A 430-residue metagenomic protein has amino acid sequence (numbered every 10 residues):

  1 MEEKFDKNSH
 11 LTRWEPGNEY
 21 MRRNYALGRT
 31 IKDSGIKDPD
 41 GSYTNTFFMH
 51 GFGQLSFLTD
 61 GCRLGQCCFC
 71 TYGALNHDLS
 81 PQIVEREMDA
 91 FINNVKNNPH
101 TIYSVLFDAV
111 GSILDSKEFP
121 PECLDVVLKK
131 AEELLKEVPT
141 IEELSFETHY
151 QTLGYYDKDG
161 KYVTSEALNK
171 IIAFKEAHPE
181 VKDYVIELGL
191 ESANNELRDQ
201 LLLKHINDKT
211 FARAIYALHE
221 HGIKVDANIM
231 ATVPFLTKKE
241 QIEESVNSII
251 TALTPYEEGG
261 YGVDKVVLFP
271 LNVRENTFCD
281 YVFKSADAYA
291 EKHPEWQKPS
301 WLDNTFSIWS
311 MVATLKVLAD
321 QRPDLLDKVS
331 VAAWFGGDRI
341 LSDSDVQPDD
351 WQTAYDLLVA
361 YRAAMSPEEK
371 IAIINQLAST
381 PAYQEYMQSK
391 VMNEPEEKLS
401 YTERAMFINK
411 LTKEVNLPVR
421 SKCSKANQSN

Functional and structural regions predicted by a protein language model:
E2-A26, G262, P270-N430: Auxiliary Fe-S-binding modules of radical SAM enzymes
E2-P16, I113-A177, V391-Q428: Basic, amphipathic N-terminal segments that precede the first structured/catalytic domain
K32-I36, G160, T164-E180, N195-I215 (+4 more regions): Extended, folded domain segments that form the structural surfaces/walls around functional sites
D33, D38-R86: Canonical Radical SAM [4Fe-4S] cluster-binding loop centered on the CxxxCxxC motif and its immediate flanking residues
T71-E87, F91, N98-E122, L134-K161 (+3 more regions): Core AdoMet radical
I92-H100, A131-P139, L168-D183, I215-G222 (+2 more regions): Acidic (Asp/Glu)-rich catalytic clusters
P121-E132, G160-E176, D183, T237-V263 (+2 more regions): Short, electropositive alpha-helical surface patch
K209-T277, S310-A333: Conserved C-terminal portion of the radical SAM core fold that forms the substrate/S-adenosylmethionine-binding
